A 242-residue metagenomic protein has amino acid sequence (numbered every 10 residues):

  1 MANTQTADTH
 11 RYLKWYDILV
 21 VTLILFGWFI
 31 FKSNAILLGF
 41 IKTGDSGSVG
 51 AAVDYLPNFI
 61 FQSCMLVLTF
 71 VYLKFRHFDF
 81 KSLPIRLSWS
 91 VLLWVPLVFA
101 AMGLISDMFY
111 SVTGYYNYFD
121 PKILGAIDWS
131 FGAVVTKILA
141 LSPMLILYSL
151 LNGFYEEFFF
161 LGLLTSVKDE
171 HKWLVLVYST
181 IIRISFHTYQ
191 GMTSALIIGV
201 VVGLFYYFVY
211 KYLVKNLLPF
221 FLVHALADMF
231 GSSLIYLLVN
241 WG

Functional and structural regions predicted by a protein language model:
M1-L13: Short, Lys/Arg-rich, polar N-terminal cytosolic tail immediately upstream of the first transmembrane signal-anchor
Y12, Y16-L23, V53, P57 (+7 more regions): Alpha-helical transmembrane segments of integral membrane proteins
W15-H77: Alpha-helical transmembrane segments in multi-pass membrane proteins
I24-K32, F61, M65, V98-Y110 (+4 more regions): Alpha-helical transmembrane segments of multipass membrane proteins
F40-G44, K74-K81, S111-K122, E157 (+5 more regions): Transmembrane helix-loop junctions in multipass membrane proteins, especially transporters and channels
T43-A52, F78-N152, W241: Juxtamembrane helix-loop-helix connectors linking adjacent transmembrane helices in multi-pass membrane enzymes
L68-W89, P219, V223: Cytoplasmic juxtamembrane interface segments
V135-G242: Transmembrane helix-loop-helix hairpins at the membrane interface of multi-pass integral membrane proteins
